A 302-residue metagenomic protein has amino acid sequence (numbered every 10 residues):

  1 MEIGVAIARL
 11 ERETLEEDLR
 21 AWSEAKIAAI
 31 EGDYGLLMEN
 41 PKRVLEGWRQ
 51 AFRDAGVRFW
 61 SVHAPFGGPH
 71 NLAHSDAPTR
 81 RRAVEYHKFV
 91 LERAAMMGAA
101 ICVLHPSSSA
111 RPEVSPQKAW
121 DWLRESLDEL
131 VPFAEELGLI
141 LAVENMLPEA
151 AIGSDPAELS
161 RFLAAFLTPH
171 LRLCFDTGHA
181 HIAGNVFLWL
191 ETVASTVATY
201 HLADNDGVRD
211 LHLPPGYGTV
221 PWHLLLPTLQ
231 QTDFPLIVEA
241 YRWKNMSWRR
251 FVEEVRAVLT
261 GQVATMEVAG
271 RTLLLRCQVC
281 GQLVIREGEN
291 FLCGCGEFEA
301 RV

Functional and structural regions predicted by a protein language model:
M1-G4, E11-S23, A100, G153-G281 (+1 more regions): Histidine-acidic metal/acid-base catalytic patches
M1-M96, A257-G270: N-terminal pre-domain/capping segments
R9-E11, Y34-L36, F66-G68, P106-A110 (+4 more regions): Active-site-proximal loop/turn and secondary-structure-junction residues that shape catalytic pockets, frequently
E16, A73-R172, I182, R250: Active-site acidic/histidine proton-transfer and metal-coordination neighborhood in alpha/beta enzyme cores
A29-D33, A142-V143, C174-T177, I237: Generic enzyme active-site microenvironment
W48-A64, L123-E136, S160-F166, W222-T228: Alpha-helix-loop-beta-strand connector modules within alpha/beta enzyme cores
L283-I285, F298-R301: Short functional micro-motifs and their immediate structural scaffolds
G288-F298: Cysteine-rich micro-motifs
